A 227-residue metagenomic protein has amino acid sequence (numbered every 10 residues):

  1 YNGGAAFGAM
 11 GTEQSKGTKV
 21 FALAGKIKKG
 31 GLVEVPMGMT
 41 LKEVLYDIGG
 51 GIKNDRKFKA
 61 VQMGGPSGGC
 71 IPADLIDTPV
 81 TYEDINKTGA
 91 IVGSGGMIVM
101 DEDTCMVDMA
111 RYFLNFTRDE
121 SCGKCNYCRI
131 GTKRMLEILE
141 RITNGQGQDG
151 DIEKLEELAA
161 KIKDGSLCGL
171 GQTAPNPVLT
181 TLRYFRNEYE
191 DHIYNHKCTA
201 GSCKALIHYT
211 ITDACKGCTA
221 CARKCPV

Functional and structural regions predicted by a protein language model:
Y1-H208: Redox cofactor-anchoring modules in respiratory/redox and cofactor-processing assemblies
Y127-K133, T210-I211, A220-V227: Iron-sulfur cluster-binding cysteine motifs and their immediate structural context in ferredoxin-like electron-transfer
